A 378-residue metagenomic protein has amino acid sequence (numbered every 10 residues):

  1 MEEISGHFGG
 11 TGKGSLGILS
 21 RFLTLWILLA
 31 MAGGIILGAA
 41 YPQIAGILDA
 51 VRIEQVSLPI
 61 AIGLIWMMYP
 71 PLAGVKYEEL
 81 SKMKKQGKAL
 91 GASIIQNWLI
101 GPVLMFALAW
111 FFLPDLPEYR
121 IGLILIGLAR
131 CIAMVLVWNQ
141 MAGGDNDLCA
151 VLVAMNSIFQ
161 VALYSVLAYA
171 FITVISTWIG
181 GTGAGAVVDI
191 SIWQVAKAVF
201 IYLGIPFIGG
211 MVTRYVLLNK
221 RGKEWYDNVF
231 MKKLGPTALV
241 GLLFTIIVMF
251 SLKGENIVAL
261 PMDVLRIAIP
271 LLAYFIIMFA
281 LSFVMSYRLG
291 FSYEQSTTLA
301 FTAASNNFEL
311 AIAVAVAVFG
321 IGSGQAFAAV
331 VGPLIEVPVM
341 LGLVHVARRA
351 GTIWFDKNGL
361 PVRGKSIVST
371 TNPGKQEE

Functional and structural regions predicted by a protein language model:
M1-A73, E78-A303, F308-E378: Alpha-helical transmembrane segments of multi-pass small-molecule/ion transporters
